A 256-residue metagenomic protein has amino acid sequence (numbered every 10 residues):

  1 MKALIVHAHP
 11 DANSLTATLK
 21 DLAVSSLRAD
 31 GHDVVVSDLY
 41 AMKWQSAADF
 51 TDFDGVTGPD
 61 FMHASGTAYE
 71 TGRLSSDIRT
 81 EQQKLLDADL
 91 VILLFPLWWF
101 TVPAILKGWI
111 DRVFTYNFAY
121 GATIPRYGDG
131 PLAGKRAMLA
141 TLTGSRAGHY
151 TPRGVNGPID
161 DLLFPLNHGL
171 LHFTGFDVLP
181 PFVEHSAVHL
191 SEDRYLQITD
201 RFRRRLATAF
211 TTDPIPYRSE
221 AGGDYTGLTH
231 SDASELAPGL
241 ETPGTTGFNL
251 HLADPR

Functional and structural regions predicted by a protein language model:
M1-A119, R201-R256: N-terminal beta1-alpha1-beta2 submodule of the flavodoxin-like/Rossmannoid cofactor-binding fold
S46-T51, Y150-P152, D193-R194: Short aromatic-enriched loop/helix-cap "lid" or pocket-rim segments at secondary-structure transitions that line
L86, A104, L132, F176-D177: Structured loop/turn residues at beta-strand edges in well-structured enzyme cores
L90, R136, P180-P181: Well-ordered beta-strand positions
W98-F100, G144-A147, A187: Short, catalytically relevant binding-site loops at active-site mouths
Y120-F173: Short, glycine-/small-residue-rich phosphate/pyrophosphate-handling segment
A147-Y150, L179-P181, P216: Substrate-binding/catalytic groove segments of enzymes that remodel or degrade extracellular structural polymers
V155-D200: Active-site oxyanion/phosphate-handling segment shared across diverse enzymes
